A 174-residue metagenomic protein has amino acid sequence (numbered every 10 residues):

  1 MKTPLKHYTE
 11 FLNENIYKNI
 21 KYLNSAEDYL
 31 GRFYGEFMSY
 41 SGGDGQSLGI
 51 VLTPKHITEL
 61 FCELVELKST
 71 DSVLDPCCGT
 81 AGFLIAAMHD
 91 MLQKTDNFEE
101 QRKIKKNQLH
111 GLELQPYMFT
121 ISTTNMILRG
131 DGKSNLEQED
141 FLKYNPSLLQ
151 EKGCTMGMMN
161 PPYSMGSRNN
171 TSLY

Functional and structural regions predicted by a protein language model:
M1-S41: Long recognition/docking surfaces used for binding and targeting
S47-M156, S164-R168: Conserved S-adenosyl-L-methionine
N169-Y174: Long, N-terminal intrinsically disordered regulatory "head" regions of very large eukaryotic scaffold/tether proteins
